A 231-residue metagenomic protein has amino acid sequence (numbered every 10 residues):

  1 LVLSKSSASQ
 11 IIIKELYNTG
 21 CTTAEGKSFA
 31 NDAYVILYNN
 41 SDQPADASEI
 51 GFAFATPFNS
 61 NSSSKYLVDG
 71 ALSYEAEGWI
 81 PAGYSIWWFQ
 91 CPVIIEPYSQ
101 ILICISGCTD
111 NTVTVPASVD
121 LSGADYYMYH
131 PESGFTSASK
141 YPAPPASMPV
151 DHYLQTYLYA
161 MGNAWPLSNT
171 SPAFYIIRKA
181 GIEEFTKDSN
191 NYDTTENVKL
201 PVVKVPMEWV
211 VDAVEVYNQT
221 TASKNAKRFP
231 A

Functional and structural regions predicted by a protein language model:
S4-N59, P149-E196: A structural motif detector for short, solvent-exposed N-terminal "entry" segments of globular domains
Q43, Y66-S73, E96-S99: Extracellular low-complexity Ser/Thr/Asn/Gly-rich intrinsically disordered segments
A47-I50, S62-K65, V113-A117: Short, solvent-exposed loop/turn and secondary-structure capping segments
F54-G70: Short aromatic-acidic-glycine turn motif
Y74-A231: Solvent-exposed beta-edge/loop recognition patches
